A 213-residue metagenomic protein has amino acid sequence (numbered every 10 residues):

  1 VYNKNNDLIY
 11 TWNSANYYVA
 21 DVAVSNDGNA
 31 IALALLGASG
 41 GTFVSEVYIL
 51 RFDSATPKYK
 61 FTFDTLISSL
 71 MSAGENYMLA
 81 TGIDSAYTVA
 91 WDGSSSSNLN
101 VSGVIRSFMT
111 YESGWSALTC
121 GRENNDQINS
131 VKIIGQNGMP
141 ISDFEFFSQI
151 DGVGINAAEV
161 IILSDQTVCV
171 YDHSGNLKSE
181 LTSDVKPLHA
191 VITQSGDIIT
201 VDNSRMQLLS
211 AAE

Functional and structural regions predicted by a protein language model:
V1-I67: Long, acidic/polar, low-complexity amphipathic helices and coiled-coil-like
N3-D7, R51-S54, A90-S94, I134-N137 (+2 more regions): Short loop/turn segments that connect beta-strands within beta-propeller blades
D7-N13, A55-F61, S94-N100, N137-F144 (+1 more regions): A short beta-strand motif characteristic of beta-propeller blades
N16-N26, T62-E75, V101-S113, E145-A158 (+1 more regions): Repeated scaffold domains used in trafficking and secretory/extracellular systems, primarily beta-propellers
G28-G41, M71-G82, E112-N125, G152-S164 (+3 more regions): Short beta-strand elements that form the blades of beta-propeller/WD-repeat-like and other beta-sheet-rich scaffold
S39-I49, D84-A90, N125-K132, T167-Y171 (+1 more regions): Structural motif
G74-G152: Eukaryotic tandem repeat interaction scaffolds
G135, S164-D197, V201-R205: C-terminal closing repeat unit and adjoining cap/tail of repeat-based domains
